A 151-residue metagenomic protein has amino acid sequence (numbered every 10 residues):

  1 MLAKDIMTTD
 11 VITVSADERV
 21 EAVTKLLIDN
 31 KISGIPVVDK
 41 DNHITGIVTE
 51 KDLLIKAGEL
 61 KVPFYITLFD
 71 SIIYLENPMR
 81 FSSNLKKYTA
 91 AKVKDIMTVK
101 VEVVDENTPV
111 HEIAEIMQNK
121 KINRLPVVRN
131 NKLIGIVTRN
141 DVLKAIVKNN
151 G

Functional and structural regions predicted by a protein language model:
M1-L26, I32, V37-K40, I44-T45 (+3 more regions): Bateman/CBS regulatory modules and CBS-like beta-alpha motifs in cytosolic regions of diverse proteins
D5, D52, D141: Ca2+-coordinating acidic residues in Ca2+-binding motifs
N30-K31, K121: Short, basic and Ser/Thr-rich N-terminal targeting/leader segments
G46-T49, I136-V142: Short hydrophobic beta-strand motif reused across regulatory alpha/beta modules
I47-L60, R80-S83: N-terminal short leaders/motifs
L54-F69, L143-G151: A short, polar/charged loop-to-alpha-helix boundary motif
K120, R124, R139-N150: Gly/Ser-rich helix-loop-strand patches that form or flank binding pockets for ribonucleotide-derived cofactors
